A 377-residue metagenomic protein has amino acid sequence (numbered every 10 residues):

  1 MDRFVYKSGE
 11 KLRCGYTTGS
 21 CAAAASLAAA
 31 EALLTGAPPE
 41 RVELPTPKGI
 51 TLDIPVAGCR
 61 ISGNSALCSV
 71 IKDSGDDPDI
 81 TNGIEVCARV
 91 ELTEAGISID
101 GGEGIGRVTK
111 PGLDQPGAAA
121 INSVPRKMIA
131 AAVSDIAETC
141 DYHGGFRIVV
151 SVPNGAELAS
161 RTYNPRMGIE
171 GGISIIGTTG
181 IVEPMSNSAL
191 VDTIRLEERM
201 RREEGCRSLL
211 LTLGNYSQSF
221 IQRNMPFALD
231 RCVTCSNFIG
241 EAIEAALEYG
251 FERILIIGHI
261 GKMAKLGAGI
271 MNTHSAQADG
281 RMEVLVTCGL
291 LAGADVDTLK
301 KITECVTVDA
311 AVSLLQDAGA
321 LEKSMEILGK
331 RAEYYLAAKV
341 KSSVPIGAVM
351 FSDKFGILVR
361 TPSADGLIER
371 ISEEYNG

Functional and structural regions predicted by a protein language model:
M1-R161, P165-M167, A364: Generic N-terminal targeting/processing segments that precede catalytic cores or assembly contacts
R3-Y6, R13, M167-I173, T178-E197 (+1 more regions): A structural signal for small-residue-enriched, beta-sheet-centric alpha/beta enzyme cores and oligomeric scaffold folds
V42, L190, I194-R199, A364 (+1 more regions): Bulky hydrophobic/aromatic packing residues
E85, N224-F227, T361-L367: Surface-exposed flexible segments
T109, L158-S160, I221, L266 (+1 more regions): Short acidic, gly/pro-rich beta-turn/loop elements at beta-sheet edges and active-site/ligand-binding grooves
P345-N376: Short, amphipathic C-terminal "tail helix"
